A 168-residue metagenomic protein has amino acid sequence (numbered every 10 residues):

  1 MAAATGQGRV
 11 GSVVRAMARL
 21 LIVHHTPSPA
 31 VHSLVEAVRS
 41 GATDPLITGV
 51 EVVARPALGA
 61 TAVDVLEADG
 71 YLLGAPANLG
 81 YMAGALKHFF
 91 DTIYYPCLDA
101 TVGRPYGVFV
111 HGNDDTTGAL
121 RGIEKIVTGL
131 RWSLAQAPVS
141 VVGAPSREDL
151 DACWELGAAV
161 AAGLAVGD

Functional and structural regions predicted by a protein language model:
G6-A16: Short, Lys/Arg-enriched N-terminal segments with co-localized hydrophobic residues within the first ~10-30 amino acids
A18-L46: N-terminal beta1-alpha1 ligand-phosphate binding loop
T26-P29, L79, V110-D115, S140-S146: Short histidine/acidic/glycine/proline-rich micro-motifs that form metal- and phosphate-coordinating active-site loops
L34, A85, A119, D149-A152: Residues at alpha-helix caps and immediate loop-helix transition turns in enzyme cores, especially N- and C-cap
A42-G49, L98-A100: Short helix-capping segments at alpha-helix termini
P45, T61, S133-D168: Glycine-rich phosphate/pyrophosphate-binding loop and the adjoining helix
P45-G59: A short beta-strand-loop structural module common to alpha/beta enzyme folds
A57-L134: Helix-loop-strand module that forms the ligand-binding subsite of alpha/beta enzymes
